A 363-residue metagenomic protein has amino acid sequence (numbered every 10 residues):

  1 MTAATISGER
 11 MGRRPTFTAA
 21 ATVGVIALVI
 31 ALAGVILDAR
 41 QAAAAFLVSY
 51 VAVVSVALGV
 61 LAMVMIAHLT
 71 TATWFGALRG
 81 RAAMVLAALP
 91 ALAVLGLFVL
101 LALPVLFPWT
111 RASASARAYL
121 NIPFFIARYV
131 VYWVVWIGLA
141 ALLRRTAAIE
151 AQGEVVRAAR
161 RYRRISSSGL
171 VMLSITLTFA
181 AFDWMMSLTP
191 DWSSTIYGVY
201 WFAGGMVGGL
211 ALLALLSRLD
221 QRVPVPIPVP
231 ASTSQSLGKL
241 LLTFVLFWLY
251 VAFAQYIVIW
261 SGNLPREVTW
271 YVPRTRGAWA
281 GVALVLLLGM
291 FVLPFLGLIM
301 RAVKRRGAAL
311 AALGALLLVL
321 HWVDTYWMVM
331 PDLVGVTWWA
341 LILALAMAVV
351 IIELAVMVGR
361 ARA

Functional and structural regions predicted by a protein language model:
T2-V60, A355-R362: N-terminal regions that are enriched for targeting/export leaders and immediately downstream pro/stem segments
M11-G34, Y119-L286: Long, contiguous internal "core" modules enriched in hydrophobic/ aromatic residues
V35-A42, L47, I66-R79, A148 (+7 more regions): Juxtamembrane/interface segments at transmembrane-helix termini
A43, Y50-Q152, G169: Transmembrane-helix bundle segments that line or gate the permeation/cavity pathway in multi-pass membrane proteins
V56-M65, A93-V99, Y129-A141, A203-R218 (+2 more regions): Hydrophobic cores of alpha-helical transmembrane segments in multi-pass inner/ER membrane proteins, independent
T189-S193, L264, A302-G307, Y326-A340: Extracellular/periplasmic helix-loop-helix junctions in multi-pass membrane proteins
T195-W201, R266-G289, M330-G359: Membrane-interface transmembrane-helix boundary segments in multi-pass integral membrane proteins
A308-V319: Central hydrophobic cores of alpha-helical transmembrane segments in multi-pass integral membrane proteins
